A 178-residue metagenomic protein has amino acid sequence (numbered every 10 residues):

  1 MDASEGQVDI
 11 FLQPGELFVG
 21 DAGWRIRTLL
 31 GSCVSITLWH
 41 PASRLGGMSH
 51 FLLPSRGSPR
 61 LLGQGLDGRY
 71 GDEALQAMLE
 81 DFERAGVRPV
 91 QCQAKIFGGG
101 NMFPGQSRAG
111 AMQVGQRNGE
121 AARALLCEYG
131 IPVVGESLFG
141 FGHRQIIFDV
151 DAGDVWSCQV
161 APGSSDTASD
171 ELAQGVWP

Functional and structural regions predicted by a protein language model:
M1-C33, S43, S49-P59, D67-Q91 (+1 more regions): Short acidic-hydrophobic catalytic motif
